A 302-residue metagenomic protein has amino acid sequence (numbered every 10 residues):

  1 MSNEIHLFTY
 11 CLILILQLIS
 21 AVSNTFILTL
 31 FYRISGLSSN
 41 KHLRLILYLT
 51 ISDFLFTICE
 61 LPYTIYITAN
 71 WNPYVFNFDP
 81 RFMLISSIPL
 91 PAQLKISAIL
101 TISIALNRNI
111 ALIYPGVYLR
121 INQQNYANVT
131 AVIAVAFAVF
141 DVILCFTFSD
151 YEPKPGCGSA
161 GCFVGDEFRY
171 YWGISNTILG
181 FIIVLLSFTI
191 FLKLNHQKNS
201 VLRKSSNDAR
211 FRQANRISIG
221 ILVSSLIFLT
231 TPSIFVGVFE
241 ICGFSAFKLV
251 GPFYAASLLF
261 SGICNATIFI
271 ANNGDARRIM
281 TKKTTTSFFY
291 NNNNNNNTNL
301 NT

Functional and structural regions predicted by a protein language model:
M1-T302: Seven-transmembrane-like multi-pass membrane architecture, highlighting hydrophobic TM helices and the outer-facing
